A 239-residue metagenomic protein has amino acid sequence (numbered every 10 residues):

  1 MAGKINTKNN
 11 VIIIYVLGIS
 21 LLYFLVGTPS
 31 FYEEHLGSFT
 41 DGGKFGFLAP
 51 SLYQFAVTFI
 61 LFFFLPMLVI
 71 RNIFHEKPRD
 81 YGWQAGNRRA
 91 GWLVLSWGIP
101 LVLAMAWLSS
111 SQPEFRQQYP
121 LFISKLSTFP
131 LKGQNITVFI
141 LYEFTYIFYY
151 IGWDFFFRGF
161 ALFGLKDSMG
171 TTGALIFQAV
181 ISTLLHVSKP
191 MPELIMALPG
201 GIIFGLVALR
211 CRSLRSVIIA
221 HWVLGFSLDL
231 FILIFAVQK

Functional and structural regions predicted by a protein language model:
M1-N6: Short, Lys/Arg-rich, polar N-terminal cytosolic tail immediately upstream of the first transmembrane signal-anchor
K8-I73: Alpha-helical transmembrane segments in multi-pass membrane proteins
N10-I14, A56, G91-S96, F139-E143 (+3 more regions): Hydrophobic alpha-helical transmembrane segments
G27, T172-A179, L185, M191-K239: Functionally important transmembrane alpha-helices
Y32-L52, H75-Y149, D167, Q238-K239: Juxtamembrane helix-loop-helix connectors linking adjacent transmembrane helices in multi-pass membrane enzymes
A56-L65, I140, G152, F156 (+3 more regions): Membrane-embedded alpha-helical segments of multi-pass membrane proteins, especially the transmembrane helices
I136-V138, G152-L162, Q178-H186: Short juxtamembrane and helix-loop transition motifs at transmembrane-helix boundaries in membrane proteins
F163-L175: Solvent-exposed interhelical
